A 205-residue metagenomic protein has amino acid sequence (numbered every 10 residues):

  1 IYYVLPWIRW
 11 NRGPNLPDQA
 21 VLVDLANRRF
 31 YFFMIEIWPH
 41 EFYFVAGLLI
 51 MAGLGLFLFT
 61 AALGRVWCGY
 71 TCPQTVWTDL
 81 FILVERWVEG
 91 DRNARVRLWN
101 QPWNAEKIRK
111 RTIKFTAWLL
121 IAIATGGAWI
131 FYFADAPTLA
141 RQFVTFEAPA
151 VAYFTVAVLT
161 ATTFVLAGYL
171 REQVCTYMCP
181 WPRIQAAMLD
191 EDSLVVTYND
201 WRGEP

Functional and structural regions predicted by a protein language model:
I1-P205: Membrane-embedded alpha-helical bundles of multi-pass integral membrane proteins
